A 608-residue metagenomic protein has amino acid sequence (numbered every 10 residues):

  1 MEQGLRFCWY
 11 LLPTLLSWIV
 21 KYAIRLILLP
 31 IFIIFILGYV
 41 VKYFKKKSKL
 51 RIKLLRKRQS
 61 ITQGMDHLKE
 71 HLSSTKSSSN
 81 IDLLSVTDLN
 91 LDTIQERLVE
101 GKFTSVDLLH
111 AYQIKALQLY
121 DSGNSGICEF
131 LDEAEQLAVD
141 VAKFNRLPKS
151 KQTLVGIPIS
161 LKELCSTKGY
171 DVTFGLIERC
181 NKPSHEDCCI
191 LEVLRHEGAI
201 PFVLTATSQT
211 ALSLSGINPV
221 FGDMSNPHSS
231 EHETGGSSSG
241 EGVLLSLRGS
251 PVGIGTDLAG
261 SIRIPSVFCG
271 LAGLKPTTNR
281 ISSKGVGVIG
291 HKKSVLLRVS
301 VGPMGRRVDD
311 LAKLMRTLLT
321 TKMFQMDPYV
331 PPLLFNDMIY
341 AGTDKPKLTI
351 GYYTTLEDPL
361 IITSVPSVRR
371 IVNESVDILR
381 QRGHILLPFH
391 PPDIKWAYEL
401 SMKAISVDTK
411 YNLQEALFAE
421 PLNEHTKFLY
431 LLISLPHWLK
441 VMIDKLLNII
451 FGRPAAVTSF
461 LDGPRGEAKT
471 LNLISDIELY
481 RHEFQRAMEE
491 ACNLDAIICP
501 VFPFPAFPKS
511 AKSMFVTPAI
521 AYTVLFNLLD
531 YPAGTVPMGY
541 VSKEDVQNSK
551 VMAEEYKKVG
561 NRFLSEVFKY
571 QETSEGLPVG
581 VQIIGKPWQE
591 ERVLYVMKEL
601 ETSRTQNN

Functional and structural regions predicted by a protein language model:
G4-P183, T210-S213, I405-S406: Short, well-ordered alpha-helical
R6-L28, T62, G101, G156 (+7 more regions): Glycine-rich, small-residue loops and helix-cap segments that act as flexible hinges at active-site edges
S105-L109, V139, S364-H390, E415-H425 (+1 more regions): Acyltransferase
Y112, L311, I350, L379 (+1 more regions): Residue-level signal for inorganic ion chemistry
V141, N218, G222, Y398-N412 (+1 more regions): Charged, often glycine-rich, active-site loop that binds/positions anionic groups
V172-N181, I362, F507-F515: Glycine/threonine-rich flexible loop motifs
D187-L318, L529-P537, G580: Short glycine/serine-rich loop segments
K275-E374, F389, R562, T605-N608: A short helix-breaking turn/cap at a secondary-structure junction
